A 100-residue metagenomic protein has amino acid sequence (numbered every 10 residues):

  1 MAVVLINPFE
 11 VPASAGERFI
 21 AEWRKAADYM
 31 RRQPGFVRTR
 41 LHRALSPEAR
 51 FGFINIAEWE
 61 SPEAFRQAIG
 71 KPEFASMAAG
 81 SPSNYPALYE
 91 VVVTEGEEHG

Functional and structural regions predicted by a protein language model:
A2-E10, R40-G70: Short, well-ordered beta-strand segments in beta-rich or mixed alpha/beta enzyme and ligand-binding folds
A2-V3, R40-F51, M77-G100: Glycine-rich beta-strand-turn "strand-cap" elements at beta-sheet edges
E10, S14-G16, S46, A64 (+2 more regions): Generic "edge-of-domain/loop-turn" microfeature
A15-R38, E73-A78: Short amphipathic alpha-helical segments
R38, E63, E73, Y85-P86: Secondary-structure boundary/capping signal
